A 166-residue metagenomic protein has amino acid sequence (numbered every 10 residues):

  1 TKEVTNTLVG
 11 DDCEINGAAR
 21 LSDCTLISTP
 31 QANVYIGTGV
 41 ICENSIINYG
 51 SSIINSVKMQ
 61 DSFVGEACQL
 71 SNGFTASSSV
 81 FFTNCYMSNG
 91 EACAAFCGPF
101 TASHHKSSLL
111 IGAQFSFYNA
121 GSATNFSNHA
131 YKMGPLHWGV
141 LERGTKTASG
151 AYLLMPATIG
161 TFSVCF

Functional and structural regions predicted by a protein language model:
L8-V9: Active-site pocket-lining segments that scaffold enzyme catalytic pockets across diverse folds
N16-A19, C24-D61, G65-F166: Glycine-rich hexapeptide-repeat left-handed beta-helix
